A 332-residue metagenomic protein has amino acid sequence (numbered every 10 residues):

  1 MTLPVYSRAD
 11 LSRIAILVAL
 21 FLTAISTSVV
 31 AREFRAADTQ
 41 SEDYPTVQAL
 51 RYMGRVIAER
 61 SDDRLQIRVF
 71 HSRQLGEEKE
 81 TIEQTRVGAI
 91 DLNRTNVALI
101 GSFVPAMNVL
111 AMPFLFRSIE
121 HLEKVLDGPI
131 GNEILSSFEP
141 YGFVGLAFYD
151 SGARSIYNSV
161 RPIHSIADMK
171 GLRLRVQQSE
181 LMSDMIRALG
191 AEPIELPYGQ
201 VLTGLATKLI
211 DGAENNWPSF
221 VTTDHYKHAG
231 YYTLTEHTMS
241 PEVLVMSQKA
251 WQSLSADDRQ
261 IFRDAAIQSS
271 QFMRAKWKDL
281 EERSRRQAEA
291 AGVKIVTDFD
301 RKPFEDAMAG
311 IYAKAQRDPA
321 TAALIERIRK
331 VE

Functional and structural regions predicted by a protein language model:
T2-I16: Bacterial N-terminal signal peptides that target proteins for export
R13-S26: Bacterial N-terminal signal peptides
S26-R32: Bacterial Sec-dependent signal peptides at the C-terminal "C-region" and cleavage site
R32-H121, P129-G131, S136-E332: N-terminal secretory/targeting leader peptides
